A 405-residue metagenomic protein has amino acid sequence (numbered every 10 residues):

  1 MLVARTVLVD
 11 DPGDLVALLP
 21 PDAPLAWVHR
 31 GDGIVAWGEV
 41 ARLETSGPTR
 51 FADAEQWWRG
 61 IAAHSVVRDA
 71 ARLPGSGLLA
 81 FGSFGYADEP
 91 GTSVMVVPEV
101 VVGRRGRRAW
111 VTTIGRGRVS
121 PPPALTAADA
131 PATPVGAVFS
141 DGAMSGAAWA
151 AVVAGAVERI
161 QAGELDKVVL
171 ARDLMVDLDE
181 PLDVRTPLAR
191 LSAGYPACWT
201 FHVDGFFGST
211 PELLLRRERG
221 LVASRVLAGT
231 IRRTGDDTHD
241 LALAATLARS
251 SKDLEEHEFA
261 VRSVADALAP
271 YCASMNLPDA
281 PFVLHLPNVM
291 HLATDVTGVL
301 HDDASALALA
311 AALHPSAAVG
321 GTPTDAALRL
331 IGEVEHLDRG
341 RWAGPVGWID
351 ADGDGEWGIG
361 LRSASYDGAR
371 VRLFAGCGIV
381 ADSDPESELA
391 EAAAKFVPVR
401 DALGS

Functional and structural regions predicted by a protein language model:
M1-D11, A17, P24, R30-A54 (+5 more regions): Contiguous alpha-helical scaffold segments within structured protein domains that host functional hotspots
D22-H29, L79-F81, D166-V168, P196-H202: A short, Trp-centered hydrophobic/proline-enriched beta-strand micro-motif
V28-R30, V35-V97: Glycine-rich, N-terminal phosphate-binding loop and its surrounding beta-alpha-beta segment
A36-R42, D88-V100, A109, R172-E255 (+3 more regions): An anion-binding catalytic pocket shared by soluble metabolic enzymes
M95-P123: A contiguous, mid-domain pocket- or channel-lining segment that forms the substrate-recognition surface
G163, L215, R262, A327 (+1 more regions): Residue-level signal for inorganic ion chemistry
D295-S405: Conserved hydrophobic core element of enzyme catalytic domains
